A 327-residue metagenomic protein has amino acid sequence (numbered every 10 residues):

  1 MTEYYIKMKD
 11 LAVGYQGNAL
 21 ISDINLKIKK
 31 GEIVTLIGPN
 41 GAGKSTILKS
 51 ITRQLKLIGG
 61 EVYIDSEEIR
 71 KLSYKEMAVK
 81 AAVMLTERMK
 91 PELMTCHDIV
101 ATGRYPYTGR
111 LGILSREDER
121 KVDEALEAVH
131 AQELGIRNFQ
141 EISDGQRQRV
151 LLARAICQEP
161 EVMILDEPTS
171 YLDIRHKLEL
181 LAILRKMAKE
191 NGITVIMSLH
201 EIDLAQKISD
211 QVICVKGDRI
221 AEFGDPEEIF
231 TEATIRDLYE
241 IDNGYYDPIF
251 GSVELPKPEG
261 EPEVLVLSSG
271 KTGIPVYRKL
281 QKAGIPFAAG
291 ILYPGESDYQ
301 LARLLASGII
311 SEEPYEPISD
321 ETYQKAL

Functional and structural regions predicted by a protein language model:
I37-P39: The feature captures the beta-strand-to-loop junction immediately N-terminal to the Walker
T52: Helix-to-loop junction immediately C-terminal to a conserved catalytic motif
G60-E68: Conserved ABC transporter NBD signature motif
A101, R116-G135, E159: Conserved ABC ATPase "signature" region
G112-I113, N138-I142, Q146: Conserved ABC ATPase signature
M163-E167: Catalytic Walker B motif of ABC-type/P-loop ATPase nucleotide-binding domains
E240-T322: ABC ATPase nucleotide-binding domains
